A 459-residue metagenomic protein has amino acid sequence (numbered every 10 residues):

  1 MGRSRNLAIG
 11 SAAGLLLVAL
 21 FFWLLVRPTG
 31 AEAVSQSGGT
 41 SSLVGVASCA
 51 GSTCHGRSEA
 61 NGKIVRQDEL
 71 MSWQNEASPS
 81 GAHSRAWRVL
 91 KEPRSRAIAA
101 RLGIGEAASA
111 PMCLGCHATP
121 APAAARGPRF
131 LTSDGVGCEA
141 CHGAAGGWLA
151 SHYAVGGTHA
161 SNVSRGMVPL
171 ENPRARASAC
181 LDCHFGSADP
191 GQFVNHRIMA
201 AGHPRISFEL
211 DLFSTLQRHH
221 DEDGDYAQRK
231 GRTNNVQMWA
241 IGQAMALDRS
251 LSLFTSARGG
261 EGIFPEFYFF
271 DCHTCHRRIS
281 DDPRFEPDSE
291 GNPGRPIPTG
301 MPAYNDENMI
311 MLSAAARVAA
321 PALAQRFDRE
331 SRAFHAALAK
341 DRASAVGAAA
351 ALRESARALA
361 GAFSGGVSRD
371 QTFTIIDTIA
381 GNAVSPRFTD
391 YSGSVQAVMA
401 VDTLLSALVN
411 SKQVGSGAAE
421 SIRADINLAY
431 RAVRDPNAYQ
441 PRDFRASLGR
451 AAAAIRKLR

Functional and structural regions predicted by a protein language model:
G2-A13: N-terminal Sec-pathway targeting helices
A12-F21: Hydrophobic membrane-insertion alpha-helices, especially the h-region of bacterial N-terminal signal peptides
V26-S35: Ser/Thr/Pro/Gly-rich low-complexity linker/stalk segments immediately outside membranes or between
V34-S35, S58-A100, R129-V136, A144-Q396: Primarily the internal scaffold of c-type cytochrome electron-transfer domains, especially repeated/multiheme c-type
S42, V46-G51, E106, A110-P111 (+3 more regions): Residues immediately within or flanking Cys/His clusters that coordinate Zn2+ in small zinc-binding modules
A47-H55, L114, E139, L181 (+1 more regions): Cys/His/Pro-rich metal-binding microdomains
S84-R126: Mid-chain, structured segments of secreted extracytoplasmic proteins
G381, S385-R459: A cross-kingdom marker for long, charged
